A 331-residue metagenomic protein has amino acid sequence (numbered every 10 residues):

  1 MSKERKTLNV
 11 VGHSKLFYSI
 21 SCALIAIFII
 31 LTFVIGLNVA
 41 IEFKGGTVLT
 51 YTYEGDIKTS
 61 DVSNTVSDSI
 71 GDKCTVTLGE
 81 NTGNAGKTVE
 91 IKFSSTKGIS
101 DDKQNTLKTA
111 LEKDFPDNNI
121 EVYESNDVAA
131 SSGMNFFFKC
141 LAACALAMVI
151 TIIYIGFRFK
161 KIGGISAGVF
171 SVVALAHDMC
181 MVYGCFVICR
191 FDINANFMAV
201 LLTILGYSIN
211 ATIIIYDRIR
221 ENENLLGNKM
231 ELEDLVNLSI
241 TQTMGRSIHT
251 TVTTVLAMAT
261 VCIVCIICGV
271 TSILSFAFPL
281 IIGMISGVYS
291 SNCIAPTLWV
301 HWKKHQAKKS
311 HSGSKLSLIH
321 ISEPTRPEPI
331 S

Functional and structural regions predicted by a protein language model:
M1-L318, S322: A structural signal for conserved, well-ordered secondary-structure elements that form binding/interaction cores
I319-S331: Single conserved hydrophobic/aromatic residue that forms the stacking wall/gate of nucleotide- or nucleobase-binding
